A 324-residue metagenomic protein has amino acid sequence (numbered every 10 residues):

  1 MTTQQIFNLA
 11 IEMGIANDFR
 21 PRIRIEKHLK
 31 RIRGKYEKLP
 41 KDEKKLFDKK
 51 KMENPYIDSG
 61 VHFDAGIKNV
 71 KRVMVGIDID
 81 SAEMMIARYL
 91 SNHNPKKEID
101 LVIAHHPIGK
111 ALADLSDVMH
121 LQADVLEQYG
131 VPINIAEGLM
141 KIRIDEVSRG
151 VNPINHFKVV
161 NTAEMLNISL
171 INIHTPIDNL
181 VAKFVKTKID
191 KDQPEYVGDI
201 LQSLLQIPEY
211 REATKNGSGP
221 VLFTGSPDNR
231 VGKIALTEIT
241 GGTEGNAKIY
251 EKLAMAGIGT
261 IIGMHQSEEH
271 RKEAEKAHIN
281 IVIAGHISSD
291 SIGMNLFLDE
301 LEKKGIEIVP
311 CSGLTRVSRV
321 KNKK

Functional and structural regions predicted by a protein language model:
M1-K324: Active-site catalytic microenvironments in core metabolic enzymes, especially phosphate/sugar-handling
